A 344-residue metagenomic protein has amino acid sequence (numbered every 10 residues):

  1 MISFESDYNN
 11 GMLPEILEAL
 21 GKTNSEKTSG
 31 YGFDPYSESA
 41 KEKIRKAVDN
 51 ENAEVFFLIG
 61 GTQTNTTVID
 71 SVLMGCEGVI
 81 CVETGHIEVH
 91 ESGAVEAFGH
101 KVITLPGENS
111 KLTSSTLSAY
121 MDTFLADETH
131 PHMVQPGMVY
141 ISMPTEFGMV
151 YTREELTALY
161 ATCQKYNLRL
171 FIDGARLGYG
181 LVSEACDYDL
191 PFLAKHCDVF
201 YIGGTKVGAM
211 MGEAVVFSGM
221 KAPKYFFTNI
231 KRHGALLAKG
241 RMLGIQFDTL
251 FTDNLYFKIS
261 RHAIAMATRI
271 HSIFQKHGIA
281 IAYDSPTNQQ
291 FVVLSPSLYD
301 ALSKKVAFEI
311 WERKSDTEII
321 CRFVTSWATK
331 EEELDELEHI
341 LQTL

Functional and structural regions predicted by a protein language model:
S3-S6, V55-I59, C81-V82, I141 (+5 more regions): General beta-strand structural signal in soluble alpha/beta enzymes
L13-G61, E83-E88, A94: Conserved N-terminal alpha-helix of the aminotransferase class I/II PLP-enzyme fold
S71-V89, S118: Conserved PLP-anchoring active-site segment centered on the Schiff-base-forming lysine
G75-C76, T268-R269, I273-Q342: Conserved C-terminal alpha-helix-loop-beta "cap" of PLP-dependent enzymes that closes/shapes the active-site mouth
G99-G137, I141-P144, Y151-A158: PLP-dependent aminotransferase-class I/II
Q135, S142, V150, D187-P286: Active-site C-terminal subdomain of aminotransferase-like
Y151-S183: Catalytic PLP-binding core of fold-type I/II PLP enzymes
